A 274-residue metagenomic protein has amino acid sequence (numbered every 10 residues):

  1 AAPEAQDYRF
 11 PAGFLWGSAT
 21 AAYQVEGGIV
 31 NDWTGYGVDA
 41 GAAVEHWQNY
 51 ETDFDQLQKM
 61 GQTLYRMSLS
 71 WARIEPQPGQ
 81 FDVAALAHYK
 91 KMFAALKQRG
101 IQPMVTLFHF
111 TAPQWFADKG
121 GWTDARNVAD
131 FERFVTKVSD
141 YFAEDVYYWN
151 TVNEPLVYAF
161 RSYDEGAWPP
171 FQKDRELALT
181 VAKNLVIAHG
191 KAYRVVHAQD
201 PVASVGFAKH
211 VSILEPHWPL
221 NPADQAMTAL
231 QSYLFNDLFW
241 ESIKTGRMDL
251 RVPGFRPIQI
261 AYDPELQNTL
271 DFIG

Functional and structural regions predicted by a protein language model:
P3-G35, P78, A87-G274: Active-site region of glycoside hydrolase catalytic domains
A21-M92, K97: Active-site-adjacent substrate/metal-binding segments within catalytic domains of carbohydrate-active enzymes
